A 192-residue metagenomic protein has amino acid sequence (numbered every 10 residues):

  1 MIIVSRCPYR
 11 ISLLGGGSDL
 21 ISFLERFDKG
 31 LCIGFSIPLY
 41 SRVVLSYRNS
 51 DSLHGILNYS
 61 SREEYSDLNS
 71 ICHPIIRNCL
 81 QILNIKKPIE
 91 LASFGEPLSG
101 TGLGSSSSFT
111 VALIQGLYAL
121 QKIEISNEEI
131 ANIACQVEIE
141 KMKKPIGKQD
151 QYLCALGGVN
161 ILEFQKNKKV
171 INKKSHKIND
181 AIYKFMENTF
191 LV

Functional and structural regions predicted by a protein language model:
I2-S5, Y9, G15-G30, A119-V192: ATP-dependent small-molecule kinase catalytic core of the GHMP/sugar-kinase superfamily and closely related
I3, I37-V137: Anion-binding (especially nucleotide phosphate/pyrophosphate-binding) glycine-rich loop and adjoining beta-alpha core
